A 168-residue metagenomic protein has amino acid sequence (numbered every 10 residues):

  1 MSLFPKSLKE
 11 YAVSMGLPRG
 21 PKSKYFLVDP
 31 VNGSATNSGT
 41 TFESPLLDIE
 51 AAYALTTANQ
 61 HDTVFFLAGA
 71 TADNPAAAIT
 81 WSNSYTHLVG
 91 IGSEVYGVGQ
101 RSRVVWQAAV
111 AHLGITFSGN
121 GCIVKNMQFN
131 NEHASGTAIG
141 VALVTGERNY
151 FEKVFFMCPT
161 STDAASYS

Functional and structural regions predicted by a protein language model:
M1-A51: Right-handed parallel beta-helix/beta-solenoid
K22, Q60, P75, S135-T137 (+1 more regions): Short loop/turn segments at connectors of secondary-structure elements within structured domains
Y25, H61-T63, G69-A70, A78 (+4 more regions): Detector for repetitive beta-architecture
F26-V31, E50-D73, T86-E94: Glycine-rich repeat segments that build the extracellular carbohydrate-interaction surface of secreted and virion
S34, D73-N74, S84-T137, T160: Right-handed parallel beta-helix/beta-spiral solenoid domain characteristic of secreted/periplasmic
P45-I49, G99-A109, G140-T145, K153-V154 (+1 more regions): Contiguous, function-dense segments enriched for cysteine-driven chemistry and partner/ligand-binding capacity
A52-T56, T116-F117, L143-V144: Leucine-rich repeat
I123-S168: Right-handed parallel beta-helix
